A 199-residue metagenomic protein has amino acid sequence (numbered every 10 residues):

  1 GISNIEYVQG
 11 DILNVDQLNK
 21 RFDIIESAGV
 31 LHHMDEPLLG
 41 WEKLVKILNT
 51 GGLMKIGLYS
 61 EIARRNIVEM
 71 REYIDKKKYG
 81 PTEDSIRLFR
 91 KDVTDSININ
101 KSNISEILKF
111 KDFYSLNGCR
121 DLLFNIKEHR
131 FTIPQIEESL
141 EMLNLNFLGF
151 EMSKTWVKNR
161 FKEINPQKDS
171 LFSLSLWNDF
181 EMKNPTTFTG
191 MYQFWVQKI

Functional and structural regions predicted by a protein language model:
G1-N14: Conserved SAM-binding strand-loop segment of SAM-dependent methyltransferases
I5, R21-D23, N144: Local beta-strand N-terminus motif with an aromatic residue
L13-I25: A short acidic, Gly/Pro-enriched loop at the edge of an enzyme's catalytic core that lines a small-molecule cofactor
N14, Y59-R64, M152-S153: Short "lid" loop at the C-terminus of a central beta-strand within the Rossmann-like core of SAM-dependent
F22-L38, M54, S60-I62: A short SAM/SAH-binding and catalytic strip from SAM-dependent methyltransferases
L38-L53: A short glycine-rich, Lys/Arg-flanked "PGG" loop and its adjoining helix->strand segment in the class I
L53-S105: Conserved class I S-adenosyl-L-methionine
F89-I199: Rossmann-like AdoMet/SAM-dependent catalytic core
